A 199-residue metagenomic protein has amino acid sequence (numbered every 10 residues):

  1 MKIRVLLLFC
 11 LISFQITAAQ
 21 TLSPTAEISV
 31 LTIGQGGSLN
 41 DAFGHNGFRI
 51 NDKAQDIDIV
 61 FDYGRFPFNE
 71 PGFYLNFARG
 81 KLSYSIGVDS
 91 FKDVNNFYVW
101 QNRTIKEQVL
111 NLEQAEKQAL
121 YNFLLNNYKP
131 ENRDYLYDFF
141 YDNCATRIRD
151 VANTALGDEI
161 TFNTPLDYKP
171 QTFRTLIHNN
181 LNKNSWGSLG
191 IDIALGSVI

Functional and structural regions predicted by a protein language model:
M1-T21: Bacterial Sec-dependent N-terminal signal peptides
S23-N102: Glycine-rich catalytic cores of cysteine/serine-nucleophile enzymes that process amide/ester linkages in cell-envelope
E27, H45, D58, E107-V109 (+2 more regions): Extracellular structured ligand-interaction cores
V30, F48-I50, F61, Q108-L112 (+4 more regions): Generic structural hydrophobic/aromatic packing signal, biased to beta-strands
P67-D158: A cross-kingdom signal targeting lumenal/periplasmic-facing segments of multi-pass membrane and secretory-pathway
N126-I199: Activation targets extended, charge/polar-rich intrinsically disordered C-terminal tails
